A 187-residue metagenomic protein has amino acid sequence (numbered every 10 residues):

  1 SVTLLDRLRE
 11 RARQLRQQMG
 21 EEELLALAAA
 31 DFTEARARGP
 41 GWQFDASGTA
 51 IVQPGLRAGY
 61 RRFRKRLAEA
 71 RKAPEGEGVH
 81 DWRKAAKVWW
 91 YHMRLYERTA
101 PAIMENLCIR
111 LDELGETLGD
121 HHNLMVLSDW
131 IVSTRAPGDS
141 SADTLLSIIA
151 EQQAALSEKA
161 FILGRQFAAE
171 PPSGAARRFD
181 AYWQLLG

Functional and structural regions predicted by a protein language model:
S1-G187: Function-determining surface determinants
